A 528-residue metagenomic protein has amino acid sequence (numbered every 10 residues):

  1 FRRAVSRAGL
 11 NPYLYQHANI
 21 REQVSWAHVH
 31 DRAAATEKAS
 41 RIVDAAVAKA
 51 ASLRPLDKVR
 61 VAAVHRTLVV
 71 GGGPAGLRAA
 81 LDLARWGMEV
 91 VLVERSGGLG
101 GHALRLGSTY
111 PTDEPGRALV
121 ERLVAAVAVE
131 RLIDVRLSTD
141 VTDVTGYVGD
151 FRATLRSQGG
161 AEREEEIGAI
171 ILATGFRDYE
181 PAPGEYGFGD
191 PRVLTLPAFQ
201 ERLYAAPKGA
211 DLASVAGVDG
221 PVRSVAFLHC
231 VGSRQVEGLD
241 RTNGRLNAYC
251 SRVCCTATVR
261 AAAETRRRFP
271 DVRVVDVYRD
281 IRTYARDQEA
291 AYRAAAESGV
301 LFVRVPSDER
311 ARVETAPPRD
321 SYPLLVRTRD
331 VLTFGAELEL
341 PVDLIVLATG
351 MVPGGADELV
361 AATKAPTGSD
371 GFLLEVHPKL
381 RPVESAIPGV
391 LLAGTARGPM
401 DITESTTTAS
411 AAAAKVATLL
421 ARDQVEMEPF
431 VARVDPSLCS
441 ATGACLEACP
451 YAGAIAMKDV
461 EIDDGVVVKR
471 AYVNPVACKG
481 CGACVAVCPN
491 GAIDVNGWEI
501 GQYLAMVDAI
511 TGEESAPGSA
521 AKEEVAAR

Functional and structural regions predicted by a protein language model:
F1-R528: Residues forming the flavin
